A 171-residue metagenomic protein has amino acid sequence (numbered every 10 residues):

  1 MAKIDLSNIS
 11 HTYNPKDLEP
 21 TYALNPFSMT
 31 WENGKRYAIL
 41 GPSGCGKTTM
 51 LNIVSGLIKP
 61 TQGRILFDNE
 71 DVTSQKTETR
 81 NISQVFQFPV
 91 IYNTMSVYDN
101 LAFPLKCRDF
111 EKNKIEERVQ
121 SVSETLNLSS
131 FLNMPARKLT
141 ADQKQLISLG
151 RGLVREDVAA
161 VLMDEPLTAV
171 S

Functional and structural regions predicted by a protein language model:
L40-P42: The feature captures the beta-strand-to-loop junction immediately N-terminal to the Walker
S55: Helix-to-loop junction immediately C-terminal to a conserved catalytic motif
G63-D71: Conserved ABC transporter NBD signature motif
D71, K106, N113-F131: Conserved ABC ATPase "signature" region
M95-P104, P135: Short coil-to-helix segment of the ABC ATPase nucleotide-binding domain corresponding to the Q-loop/switch region
P135-L139, Q143-Q145: Conserved ABC ATPase signature
L149: Hydrophobic anchor residue at the start of the ABC signature
L153-V154: ABC ATPase C-loop
